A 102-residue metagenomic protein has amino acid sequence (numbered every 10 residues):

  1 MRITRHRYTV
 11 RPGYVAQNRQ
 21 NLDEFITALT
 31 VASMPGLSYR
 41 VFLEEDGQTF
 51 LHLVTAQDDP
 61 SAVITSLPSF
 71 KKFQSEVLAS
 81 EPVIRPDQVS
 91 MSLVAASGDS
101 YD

Functional and structural regions predicted by a protein language model:
R2-Y8, L51-L53: Active-site-flanking beta-strand signature of metal-NTP-handling nucleotidyl enzymes and homologous cyclase-like
I3-R5, P86, M91: Hydrophobic residues on conserved beta-strands that form the core of alpha/beta folds
T9-Q20: Short, surface-exposed ligand-recognition loops at beta-strand->loop->(often short) alpha-helix junctions that present
R11-G13, D46, Q57-D59: Short coil/turn motifs at secondary-structure junctions
A16-N18, L51, A62: Short acidic, gly/pro-rich beta-turn/loop elements at beta-sheet edges and active-site/ligand-binding grooves
E24-S38, V54-V89: An amphipathic, aromatic/His-enriched active-site/gating alpha helix that lines ligand/cofactor pockets
V41-G47: A short beta-turn/loop motif at secondary-structure boundaries
V89-D102: Short, low-order "capping/linker" segments at domain edges
